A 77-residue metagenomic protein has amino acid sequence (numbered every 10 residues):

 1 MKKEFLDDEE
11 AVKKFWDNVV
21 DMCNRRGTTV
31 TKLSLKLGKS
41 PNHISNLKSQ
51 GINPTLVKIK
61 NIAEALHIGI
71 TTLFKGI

Functional and structural regions predicted by a protein language model:
M1-G27: A short, Lys/Arg-rich alpha-helix, primarily the initiator
R25, K36, A65: Residues within the alpha-helical elements of helix-turn-helix
K32, H43, T72: Residues in the helix-turn-helix
K32-S34, I62: Short alpha-helical "recognition helix" segments of helix-turn-helix
G38-N53: Recognition helix of helix-turn-helix/homeodomain-like DNA-binding domains that insert into the DNA major groove
G51-E64: Short, basic-rich loop-to-helix N-cap that marks the start of a DNA-contacting helix
H67-I77: Short C-terminal boundary/hinge segments that cap the last helix of small helical domains
